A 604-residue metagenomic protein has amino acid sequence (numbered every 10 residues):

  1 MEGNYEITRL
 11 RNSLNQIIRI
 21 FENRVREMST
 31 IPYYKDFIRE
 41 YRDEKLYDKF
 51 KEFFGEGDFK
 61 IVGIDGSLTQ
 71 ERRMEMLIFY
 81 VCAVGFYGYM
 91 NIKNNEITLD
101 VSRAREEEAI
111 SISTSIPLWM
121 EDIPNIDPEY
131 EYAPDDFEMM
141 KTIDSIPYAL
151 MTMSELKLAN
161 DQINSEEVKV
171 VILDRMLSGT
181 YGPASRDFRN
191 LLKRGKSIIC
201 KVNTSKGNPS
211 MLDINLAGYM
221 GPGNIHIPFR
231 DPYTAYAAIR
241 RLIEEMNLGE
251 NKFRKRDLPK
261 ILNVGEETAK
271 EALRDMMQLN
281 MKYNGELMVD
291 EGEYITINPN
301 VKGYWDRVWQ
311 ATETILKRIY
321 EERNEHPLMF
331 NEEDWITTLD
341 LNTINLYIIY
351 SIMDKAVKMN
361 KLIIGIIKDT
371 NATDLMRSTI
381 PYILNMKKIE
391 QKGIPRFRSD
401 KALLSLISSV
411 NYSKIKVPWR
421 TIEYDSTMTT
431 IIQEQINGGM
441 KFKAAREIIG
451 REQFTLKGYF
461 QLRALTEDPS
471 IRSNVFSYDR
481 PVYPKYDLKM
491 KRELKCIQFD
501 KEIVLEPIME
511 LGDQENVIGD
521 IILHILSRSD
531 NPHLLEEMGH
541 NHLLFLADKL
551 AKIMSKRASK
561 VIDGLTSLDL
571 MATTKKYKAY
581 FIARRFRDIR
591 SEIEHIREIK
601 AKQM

Functional and structural regions predicted by a protein language model:
M1-D48, E52-F54, F59, P117 (+2 more regions): Long, contiguous domain-sized segments
K51-G55, T69-M74: Short secondary-structure boundary/capping segments within folded domains
F59-T69: Two-metal-ion RNase H-like nuclease active-site motif
G63, C82-V84, I172: Generic enzyme active-site microenvironment
S67-Q70, G88, S178: A short acidic, glycine/proline-enriched capping/turn motif at secondary-structure boundaries, especially helix N-cap
E71-R73, Y80-V81, Y181-G182, D374: Short helix/loop capping segments that flank catalytic or ligand/cofactor-binding pockets
L77-Y89, F188-K193, I383: Amphipathic alpha-helical scaffolding segments
Y87-P147: Compact, glycine/acidic-enriched structural inserts
